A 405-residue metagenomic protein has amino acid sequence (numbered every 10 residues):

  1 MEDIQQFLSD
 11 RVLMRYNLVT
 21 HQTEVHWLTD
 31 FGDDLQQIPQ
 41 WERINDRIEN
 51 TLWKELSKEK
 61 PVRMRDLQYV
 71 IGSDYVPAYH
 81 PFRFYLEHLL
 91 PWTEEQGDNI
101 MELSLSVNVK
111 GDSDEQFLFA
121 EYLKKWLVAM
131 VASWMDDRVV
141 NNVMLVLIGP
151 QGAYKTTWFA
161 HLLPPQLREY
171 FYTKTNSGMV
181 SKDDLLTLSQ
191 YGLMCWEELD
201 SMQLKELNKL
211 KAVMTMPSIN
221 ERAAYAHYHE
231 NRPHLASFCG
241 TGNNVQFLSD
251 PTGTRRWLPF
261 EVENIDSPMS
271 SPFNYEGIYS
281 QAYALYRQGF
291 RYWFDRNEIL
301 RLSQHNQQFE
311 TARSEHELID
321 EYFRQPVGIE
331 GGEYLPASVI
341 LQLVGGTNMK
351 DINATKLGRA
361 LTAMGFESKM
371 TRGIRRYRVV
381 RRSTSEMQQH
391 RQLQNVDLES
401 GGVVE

Functional and structural regions predicted by a protein language model:
M1-E95, D114-F117, N348, H390-E405: N-terminal nucleic-acid engagement/recognition segments and initiation subdomains in replication, restriction
D74-S189: P-loop NTPase catalytic core of nucleic-acid-dependent motor ATPases
D184-S189, A223-T241: AAA+/SF3 P-loop NTPase mechanochemical coupling elements
G192-M214, L248-G253: Conserved AAA+/SF3 P-loop NTPase catalytic/coupling segment centered on the Walker-B
N208-E230: Conserved catalytic/switch belt of AAA+ P-loop NTPases
L248-S267: A short helix-turn-beta junction within AAA+ P-loop NTPase domains corresponding to the substrate/partner-engaging
N264-Y275, G332-E405: Positively charged interface segments
Q288-G331: Conserved alpha/beta core segments of nucleic-acid transaction machinery
